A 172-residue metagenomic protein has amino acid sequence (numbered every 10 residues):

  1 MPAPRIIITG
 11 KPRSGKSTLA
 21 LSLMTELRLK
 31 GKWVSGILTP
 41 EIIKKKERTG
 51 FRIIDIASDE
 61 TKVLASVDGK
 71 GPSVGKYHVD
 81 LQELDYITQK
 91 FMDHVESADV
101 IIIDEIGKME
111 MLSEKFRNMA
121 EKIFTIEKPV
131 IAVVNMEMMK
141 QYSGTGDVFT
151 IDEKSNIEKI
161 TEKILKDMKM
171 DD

Functional and structural regions predicted by a protein language model:
M1-A3: Phosphate-binding P-loop
I8: Hydrophobic anchor at the beta1->P-loop junction of P-loop NTPases
P12: The conserved Walker
G15: Conserved glycine(s) of the Walker
L19, L23: Hydrophobic positions on the alpha1 helix immediately C-terminal to the Walker A/P-loop
T25-K76: N-terminal phosphate/diphosphate-binding loop that engages ATP/GTP or pyrophosphate donors across diverse enzyme folds
P72-I106, E110: Internal catalytic-core helix/loop-beta-alpha segment that presents or stabilizes conserved functional determinants
F91-M92, A98, I106-D172: Replace "adjacent to P-loop NTPase cores in ATP/GTP-dependent enzymes" with "adjacent to NTP-binding cores
